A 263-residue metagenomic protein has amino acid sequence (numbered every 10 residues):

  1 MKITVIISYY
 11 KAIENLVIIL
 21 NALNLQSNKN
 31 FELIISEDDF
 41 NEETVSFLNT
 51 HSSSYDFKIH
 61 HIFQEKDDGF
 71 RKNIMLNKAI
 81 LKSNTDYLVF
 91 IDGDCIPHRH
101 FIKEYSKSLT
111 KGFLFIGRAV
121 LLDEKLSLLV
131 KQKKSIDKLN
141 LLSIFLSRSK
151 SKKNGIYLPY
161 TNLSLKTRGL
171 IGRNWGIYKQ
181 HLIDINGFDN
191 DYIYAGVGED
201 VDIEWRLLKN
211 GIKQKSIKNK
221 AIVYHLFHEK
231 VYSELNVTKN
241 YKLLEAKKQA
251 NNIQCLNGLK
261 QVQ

Functional and structural regions predicted by a protein language model:
K2-T4, E32, D202: Cell-envelope/extracellular polymer assembly enzymes that use nucleotide-activated donors
N21-N30: Short, acidic, metal-binding catalytic loop of nucleotide-sugar glycosyltransferases
E37-F47, K66, C95: A conserved acidic beta->alpha catalytic loop
K66-S83, H100: Glycine-rich, basic loop-to-helix element that forms the pyrophosphate-binding segment of sugar-nucleotide handling
L88: Short aromatic/hydrophobic "clamp" motif used to bind/position activated sugar donors
H100-L139: Conserved donor NDP-sugar-binding/catalytic core segment of glycosyltransferases
S135-R168: Short, flexible, basic/aromatic active-site loop/helix in glycosyltransferases
D191-Q263: C-terminal catalytic/acceptor-binding lobe
